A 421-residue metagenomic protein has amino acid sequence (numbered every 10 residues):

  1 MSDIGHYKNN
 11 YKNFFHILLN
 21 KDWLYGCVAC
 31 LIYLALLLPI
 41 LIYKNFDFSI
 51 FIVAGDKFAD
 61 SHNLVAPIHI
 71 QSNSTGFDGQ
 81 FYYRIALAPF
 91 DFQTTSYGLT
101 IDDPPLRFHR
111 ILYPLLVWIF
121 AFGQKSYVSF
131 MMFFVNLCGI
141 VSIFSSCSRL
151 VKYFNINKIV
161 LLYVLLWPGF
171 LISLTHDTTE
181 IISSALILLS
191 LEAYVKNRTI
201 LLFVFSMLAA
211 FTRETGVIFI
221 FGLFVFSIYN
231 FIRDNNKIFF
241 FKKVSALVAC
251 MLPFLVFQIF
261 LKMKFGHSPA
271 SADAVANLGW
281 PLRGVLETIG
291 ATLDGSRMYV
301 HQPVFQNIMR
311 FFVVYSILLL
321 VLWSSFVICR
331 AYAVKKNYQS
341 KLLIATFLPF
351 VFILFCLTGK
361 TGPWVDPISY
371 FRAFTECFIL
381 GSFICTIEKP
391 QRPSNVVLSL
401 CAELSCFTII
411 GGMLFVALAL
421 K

Functional and structural regions predicted by a protein language model:
M1-N63, A246, V396-C401: Start-transfer (signal-anchor) and selected internal transmembrane alpha helices of multi-pass inner/ER membrane
D3-L19, K196, F219-M251: Perimembrane helix-loop-helix junctions
L34-N45, F219-V225, F239-R330, L343-I353: Membrane-lumen/periplasm interface segments of specific transmembrane helices in polyprenyl phosphate-linked
G98-R107, I111, L115, F122-S145 (+1 more regions): Loop-to-helix entry region of an early transmembrane alpha helix in multi-pass inner-membrane enzymes
K125-M132, F144-L166, A185: Transmembrane-helix signature of polytopic, membrane-embedded enzymes that assemble or transfer cell-envelope glycans
L137-I143, N157-D177, I181, L191: Transmembrane and membrane-interface helices of multi-pass, inner-membrane envelope-modifying transferases
I187-E192, I200-F226, V248-L252: Membrane-interface alpha helices of multi-pass inner-membrane proteins
K335-K360, N395, S399-C401: Transmembrane alpha-helix segments characteristic of polytopic inner-membrane glycan-assembly/cell-envelope
